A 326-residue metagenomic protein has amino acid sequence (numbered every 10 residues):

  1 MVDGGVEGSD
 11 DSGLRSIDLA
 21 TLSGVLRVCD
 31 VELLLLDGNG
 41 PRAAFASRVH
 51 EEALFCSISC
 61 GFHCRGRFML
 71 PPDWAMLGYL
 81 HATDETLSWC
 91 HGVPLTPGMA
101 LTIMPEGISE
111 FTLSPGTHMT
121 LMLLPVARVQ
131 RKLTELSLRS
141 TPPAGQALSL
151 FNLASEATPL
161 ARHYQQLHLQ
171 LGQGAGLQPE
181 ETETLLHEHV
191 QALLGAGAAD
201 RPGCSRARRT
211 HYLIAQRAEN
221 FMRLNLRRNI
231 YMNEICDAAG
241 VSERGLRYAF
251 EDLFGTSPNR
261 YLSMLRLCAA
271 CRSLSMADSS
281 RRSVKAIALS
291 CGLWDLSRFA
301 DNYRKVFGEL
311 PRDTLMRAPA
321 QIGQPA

Functional and structural regions predicted by a protein language model:
M1-G40, T86-L226, Y231-N233, D237-E243 (+4 more regions): Alpha-helical bundle regulatory/interaction domains
V31-M69: Long amphipathic N-terminal alpha/beta scaffold segment
E51-A53, C60-L87, P125-V126: Glycine- and acidic-residue-biased ligand/ion/polar-headgroup-sensing regions
L246, F250, R298-F299, Y303: Short hydrophobic/aromatic patch on the recognition helix
E251, S290-W294, R304: A short, basic/aromatic helix-end/turn motif that makes direct DNA contacts
D252-L253, K305-V306, R317: Alpha-helical DNA-recognition elements
R260: Short, basic-rich loop-to-helix N-cap that marks the start of a DNA-contacting helix
M264-A269: Alpha-helical structural segments
